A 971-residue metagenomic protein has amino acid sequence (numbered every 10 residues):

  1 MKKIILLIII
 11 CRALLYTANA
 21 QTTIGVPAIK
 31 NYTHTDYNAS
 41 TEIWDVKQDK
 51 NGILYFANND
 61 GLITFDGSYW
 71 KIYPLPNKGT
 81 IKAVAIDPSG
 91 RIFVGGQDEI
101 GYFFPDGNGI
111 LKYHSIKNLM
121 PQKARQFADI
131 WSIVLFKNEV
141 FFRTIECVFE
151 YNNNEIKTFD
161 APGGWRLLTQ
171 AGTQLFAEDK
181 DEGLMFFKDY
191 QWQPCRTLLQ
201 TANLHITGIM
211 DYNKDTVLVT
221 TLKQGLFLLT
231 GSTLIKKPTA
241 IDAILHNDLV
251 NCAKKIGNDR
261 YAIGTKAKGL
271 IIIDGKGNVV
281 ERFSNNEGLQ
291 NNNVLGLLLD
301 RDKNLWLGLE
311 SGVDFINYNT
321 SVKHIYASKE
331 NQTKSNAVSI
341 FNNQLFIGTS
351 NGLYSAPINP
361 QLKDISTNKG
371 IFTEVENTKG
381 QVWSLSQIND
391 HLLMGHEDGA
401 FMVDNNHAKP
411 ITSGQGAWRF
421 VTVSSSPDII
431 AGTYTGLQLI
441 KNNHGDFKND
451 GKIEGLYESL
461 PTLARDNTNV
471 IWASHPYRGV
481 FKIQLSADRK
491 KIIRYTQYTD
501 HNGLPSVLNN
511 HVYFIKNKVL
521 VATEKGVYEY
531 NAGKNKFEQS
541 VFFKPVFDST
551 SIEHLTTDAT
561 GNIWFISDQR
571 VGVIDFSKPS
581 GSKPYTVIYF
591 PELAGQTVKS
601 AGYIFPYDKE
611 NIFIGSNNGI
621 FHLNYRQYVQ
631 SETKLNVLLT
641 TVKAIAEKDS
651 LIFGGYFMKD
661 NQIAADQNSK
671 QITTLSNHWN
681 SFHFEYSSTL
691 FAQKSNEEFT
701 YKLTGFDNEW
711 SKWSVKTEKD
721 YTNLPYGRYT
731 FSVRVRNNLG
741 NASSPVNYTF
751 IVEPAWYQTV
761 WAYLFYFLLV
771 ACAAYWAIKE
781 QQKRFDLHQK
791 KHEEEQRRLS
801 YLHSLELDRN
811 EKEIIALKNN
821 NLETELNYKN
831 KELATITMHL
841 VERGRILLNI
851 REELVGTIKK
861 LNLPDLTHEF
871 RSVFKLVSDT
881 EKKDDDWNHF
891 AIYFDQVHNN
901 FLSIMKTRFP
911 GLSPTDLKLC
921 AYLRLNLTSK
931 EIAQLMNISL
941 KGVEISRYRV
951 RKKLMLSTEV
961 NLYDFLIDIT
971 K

Functional and structural regions predicted by a protein language model:
A18-Q48, L75-T80, Y102-D129, P162-G163 (+21 more regions): Residue-level "micro-hotspots" composed of small/polar
Q48-N51, I86-S89, L135-K137, Q170-G172 (+10 more regions): Residue-level detector of Asp-centered blade-edge/turn motifs that repeat once per structural unit in beta-propeller
I53-F56, R91-F93, E139-F142, Q174-A177 (+10 more regions): Conserved beta-propeller blade signature
D60-L62, D98-G101, E146-F149, Q174 (+11 more regions): Loop/turn residues immediately N-terminal
D66-Y69, P105-N108, Y151-E155, K188-Q191 (+10 more regions): Short loop/turn segments that connect beta-strands within beta-propeller blades
K323-A327, Y775-E842, L848: Cytosolic signal-transmission helices at domain junctions
R843-F890: Histidine phosphotransfer helical core of two-component systems
Y948, K952-K971: Basic, Lys/Arg-enriched C-terminal extension of HTH/homeodomain DNA-binding domains
